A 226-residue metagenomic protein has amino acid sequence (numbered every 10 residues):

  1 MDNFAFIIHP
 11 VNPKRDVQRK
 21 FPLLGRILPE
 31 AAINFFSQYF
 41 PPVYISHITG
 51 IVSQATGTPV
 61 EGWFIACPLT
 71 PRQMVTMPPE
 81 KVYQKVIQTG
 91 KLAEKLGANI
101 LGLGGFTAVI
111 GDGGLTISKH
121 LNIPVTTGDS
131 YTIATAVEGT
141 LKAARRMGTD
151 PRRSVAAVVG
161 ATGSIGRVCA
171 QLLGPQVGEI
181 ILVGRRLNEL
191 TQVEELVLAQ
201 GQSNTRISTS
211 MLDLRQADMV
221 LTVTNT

Functional and structural regions predicted by a protein language model:
M1-S118: N-terminal ligand-binding/catalytic initiation module
T58-W63, L121-I123, A199-R206: A short helix-to-beta-strand connector/capping loop
L101-L103, V125-G128, R206-I207: General beta-strand structural signal in soluble alpha/beta enzymes
G105-A108, S130-Y131, R185: Short, ordered loop/turn segments at secondary-structure junctions
I117-S130, A134: Alpha-helix-loop-beta-strand connector modules within alpha/beta enzyme cores
T132, A136, S164-I165: Hydrophobic/small residue at the entry helix of a nucleotide-binding pocket
K142-L221: Glycine-rich phosphate/diphosphate-binding loop of Rossmann-like nucleotide-binding domains
T224-N225: Short glycine-/small-residue-rich Rossmann-like dinucleotide-binding loops
